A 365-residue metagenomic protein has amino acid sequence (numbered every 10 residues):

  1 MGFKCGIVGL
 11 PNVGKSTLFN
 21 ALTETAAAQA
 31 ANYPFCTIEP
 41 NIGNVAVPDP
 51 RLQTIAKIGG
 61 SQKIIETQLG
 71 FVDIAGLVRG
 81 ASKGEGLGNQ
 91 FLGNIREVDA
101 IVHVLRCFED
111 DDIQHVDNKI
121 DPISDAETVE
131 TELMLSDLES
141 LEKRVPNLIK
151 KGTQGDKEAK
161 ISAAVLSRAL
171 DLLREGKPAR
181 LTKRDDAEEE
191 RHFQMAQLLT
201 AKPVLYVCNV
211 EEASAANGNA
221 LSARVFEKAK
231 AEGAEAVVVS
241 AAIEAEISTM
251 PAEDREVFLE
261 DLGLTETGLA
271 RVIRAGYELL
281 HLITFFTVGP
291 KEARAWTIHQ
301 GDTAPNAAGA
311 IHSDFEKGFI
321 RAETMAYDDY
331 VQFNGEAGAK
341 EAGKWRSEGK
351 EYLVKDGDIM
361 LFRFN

Functional and structural regions predicted by a protein language model:
M1-Q114, I123, E130, E142-K143 (+1 more regions): Conserved G1/Walker A P-loop phosphate-binding module
G2-V8, V13, F19, N147-K355 (+1 more regions): C-terminal-of-GTPase-core extension/linker across diverse P-loop GTPases
L22, G84-L87, V116-K119, N219-A223 (+1 more regions): Short, glycine/charged-enriched secondary-structure capping and boundary segments
T25, R51-L52, G76-V78, R106-D112 (+5 more regions): Conserved nucleotide-binding/hydrolysis micro-motifs of P-loop NTPases
F35, D49-L52, I65-F71, E85-D99 (+9 more regions): Amphipathic alpha-helical transducer elements in NTP-driven molecular machines
L77-K83, N118-I120, S124-L133, G152-E158 (+2 more regions): Flexible beta-alpha connector loops of hexameric P-loop NTPases
